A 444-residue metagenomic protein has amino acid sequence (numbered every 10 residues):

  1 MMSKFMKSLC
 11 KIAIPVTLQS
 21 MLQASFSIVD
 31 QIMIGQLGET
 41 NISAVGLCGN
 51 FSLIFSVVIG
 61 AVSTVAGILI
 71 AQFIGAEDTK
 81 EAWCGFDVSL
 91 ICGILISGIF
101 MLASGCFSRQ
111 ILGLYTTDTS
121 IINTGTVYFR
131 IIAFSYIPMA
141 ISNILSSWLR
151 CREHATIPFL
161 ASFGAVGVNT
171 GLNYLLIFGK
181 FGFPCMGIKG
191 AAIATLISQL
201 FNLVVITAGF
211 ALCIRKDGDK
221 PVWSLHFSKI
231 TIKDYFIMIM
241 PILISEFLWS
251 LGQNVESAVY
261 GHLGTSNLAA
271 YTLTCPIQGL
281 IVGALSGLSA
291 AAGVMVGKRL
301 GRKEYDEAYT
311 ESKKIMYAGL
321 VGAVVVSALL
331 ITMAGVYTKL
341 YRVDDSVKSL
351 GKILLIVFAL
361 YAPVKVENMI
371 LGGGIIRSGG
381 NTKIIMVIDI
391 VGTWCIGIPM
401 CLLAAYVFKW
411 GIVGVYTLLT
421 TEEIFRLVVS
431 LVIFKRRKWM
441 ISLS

Functional and structural regions predicted by a protein language model:
M1-V16, I70-I137, F183-M240, V296-Y361 (+1 more regions): Short alpha-helical transmembrane segments in multi-pass integral membrane proteins
K4-I32, Q36-L37, L53-L69, I94-M101 (+5 more regions): N-terminal transmembrane alpha-helices
C10, F26, V62, A103-F107 (+11 more regions): Residue-level signal for transmembrane alpha-helical positions in Major Facilitator Superfamily
K11-D30, I131, S142, A165 (+5 more regions): Transmembrane helical elements of multi-pass membrane transporters/channels
V16, S20, Q31-I32, G49 (+16 more regions): Transmembrane alpha-helix boundary and packing residues in multipass membrane permease domains and related
M21, S25-S43, L112-T119, L175-M186 (+4 more regions): Helix-terminus/linker motif at the lipid-water interface of multi-pass membrane proteins
I42-L102, M139-P158, L268-A334, V366-I390: Small-residue-rich hydrophobic transmembrane alpha-helices
S63, I132-C151, P158-N169, A191-T207 (+5 more regions): Short runs within selected transmembrane alpha-helices of multi-pass transporters and secretion channels
